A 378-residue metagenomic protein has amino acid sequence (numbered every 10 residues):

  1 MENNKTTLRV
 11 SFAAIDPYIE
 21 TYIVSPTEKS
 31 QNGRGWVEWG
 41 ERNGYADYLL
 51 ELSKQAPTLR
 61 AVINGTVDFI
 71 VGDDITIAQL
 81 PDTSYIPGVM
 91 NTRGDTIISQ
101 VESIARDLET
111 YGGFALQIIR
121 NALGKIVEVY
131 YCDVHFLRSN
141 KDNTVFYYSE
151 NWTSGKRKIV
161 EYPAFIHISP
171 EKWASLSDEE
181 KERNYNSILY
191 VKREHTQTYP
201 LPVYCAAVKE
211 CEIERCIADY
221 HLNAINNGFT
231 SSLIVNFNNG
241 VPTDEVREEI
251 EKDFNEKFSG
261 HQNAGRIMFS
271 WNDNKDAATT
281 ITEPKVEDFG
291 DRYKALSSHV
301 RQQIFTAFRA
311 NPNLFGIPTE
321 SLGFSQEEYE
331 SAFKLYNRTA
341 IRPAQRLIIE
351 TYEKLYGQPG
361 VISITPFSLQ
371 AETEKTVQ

Functional and structural regions predicted by a protein language model:
M1-Y48, F165, S298, S321-Q378: Leucine-centric amphipathic alpha-helical interface motifs
E2-V67, V71-N272, V377: Structured, contiguous alpha/beta core segments that scaffold functional sites
R193-T351, V361-P366: A contiguous, surface-oriented mixed alpha/beta subdomain in the mid-to-C-terminal portion of proteins that forms
